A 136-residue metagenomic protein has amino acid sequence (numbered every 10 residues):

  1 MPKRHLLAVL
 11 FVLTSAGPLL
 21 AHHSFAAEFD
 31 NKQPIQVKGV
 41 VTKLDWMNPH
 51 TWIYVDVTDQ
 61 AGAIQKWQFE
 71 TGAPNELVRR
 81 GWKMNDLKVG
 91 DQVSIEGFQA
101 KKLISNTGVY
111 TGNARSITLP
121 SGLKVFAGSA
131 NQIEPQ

Functional and structural regions predicted by a protein language model:
M1-V9: Bacterial N-terminal signal peptides that target proteins for export
A21-I35: Short boundary/loop segments of OB/S1/cold-shock single-stranded nucleic-acid-binding domains
G39-V41: Conserved hydrophobic positions within beta-strands
M47-V57: Short aromatic-glycine-enriched beta-strand elements
T71-R79: Short, structured beta-strand/loop micro-motifs enriched in basic residues and often containing a Trp
R79-I95: Short nucleic-acid-contacting surface segments enriched for D/E, G, S/T with interspersed K/R
A100-S129: OB-fold/S1-family single-stranded nucleic acid-binding modules
